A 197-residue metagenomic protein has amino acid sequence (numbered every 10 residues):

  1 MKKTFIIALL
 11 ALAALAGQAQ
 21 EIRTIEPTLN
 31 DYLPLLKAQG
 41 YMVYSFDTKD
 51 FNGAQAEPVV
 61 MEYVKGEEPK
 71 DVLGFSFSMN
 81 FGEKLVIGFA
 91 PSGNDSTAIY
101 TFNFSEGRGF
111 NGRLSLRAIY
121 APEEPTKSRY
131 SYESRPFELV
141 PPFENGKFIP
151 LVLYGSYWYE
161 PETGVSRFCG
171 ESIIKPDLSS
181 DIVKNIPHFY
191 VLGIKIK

Functional and structural regions predicted by a protein language model:
M1-T24: Bacterial Sec-dependent N-terminal signal peptides
E21-L35: Short N-terminal segments immediately surrounding and downstream of signal-peptide cleavage
A38-F46: Contiguous beta-strand segments within globular domains
Y44, P58, Y190-L192: Hydrophobic residues positioned within well-ordered beta-strands of beta-sheet architectures
D50-Q55, I182-K184: A short beta-turn/strand-edge loop motif at beta-sheet boundaries
N52-S131: Structured domain cores in non-transmembrane regions
F104-K197: Extracytoplasmic electrostatic interaction patches
